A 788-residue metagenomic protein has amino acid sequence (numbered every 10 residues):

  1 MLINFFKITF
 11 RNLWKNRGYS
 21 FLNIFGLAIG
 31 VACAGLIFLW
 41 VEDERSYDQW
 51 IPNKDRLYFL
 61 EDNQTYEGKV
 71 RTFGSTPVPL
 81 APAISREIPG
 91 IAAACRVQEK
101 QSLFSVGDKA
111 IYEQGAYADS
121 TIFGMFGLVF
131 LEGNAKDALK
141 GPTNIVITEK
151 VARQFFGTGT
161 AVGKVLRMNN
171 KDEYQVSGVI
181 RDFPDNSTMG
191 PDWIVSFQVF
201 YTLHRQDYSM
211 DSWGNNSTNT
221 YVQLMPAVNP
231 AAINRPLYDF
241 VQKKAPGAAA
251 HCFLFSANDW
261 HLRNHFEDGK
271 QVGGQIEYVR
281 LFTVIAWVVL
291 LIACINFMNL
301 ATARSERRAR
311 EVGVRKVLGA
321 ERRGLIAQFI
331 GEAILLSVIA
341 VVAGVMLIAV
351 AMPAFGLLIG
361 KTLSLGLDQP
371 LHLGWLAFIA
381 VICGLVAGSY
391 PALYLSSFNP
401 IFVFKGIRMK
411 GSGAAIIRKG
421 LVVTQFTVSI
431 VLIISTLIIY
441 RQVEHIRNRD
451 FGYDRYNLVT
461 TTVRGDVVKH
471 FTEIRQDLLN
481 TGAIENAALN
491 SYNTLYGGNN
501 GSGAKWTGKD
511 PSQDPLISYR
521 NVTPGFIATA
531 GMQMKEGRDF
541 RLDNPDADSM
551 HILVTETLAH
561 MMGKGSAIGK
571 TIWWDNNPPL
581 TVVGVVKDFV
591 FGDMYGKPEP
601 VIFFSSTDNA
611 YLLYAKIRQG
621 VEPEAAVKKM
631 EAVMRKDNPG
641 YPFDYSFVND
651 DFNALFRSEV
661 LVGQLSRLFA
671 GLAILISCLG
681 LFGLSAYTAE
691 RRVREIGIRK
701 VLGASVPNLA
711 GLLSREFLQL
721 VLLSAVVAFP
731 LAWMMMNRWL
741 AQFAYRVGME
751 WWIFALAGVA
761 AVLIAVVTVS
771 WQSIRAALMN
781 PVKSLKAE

Functional and structural regions predicted by a protein language model:
M1-F21, G269, A301-V338, A349-V468 (+2 more regions): Alpha-helical transmembrane segments of integral membrane proteins
M1-R11, K15, I51, V228-P230 (+11 more regions): Membrane-helix entry/capping segments
K15-W40, Q275-R310, I417-Q442, V660-R694 (+2 more regions): Hydrophobic alpha-helical transmembrane segments of multi-pass inner-membrane transport and secretion
A32, L36, I334-P400, R441 (+1 more regions): Small-residue-rich transmembrane alpha-helices
L39-N63, P89, V129, D172 (+9 more regions): Membrane-proximal juxtamembrane linkers immediately C-terminal to transmembrane helices
E44, Y58-I111, T121, K150-T158 (+3 more regions): Hydrophobic, regular-secondary-structure patches
D119-E132, T143-E277, E473-S658: Mid-to-C-terminal secondary-structure elements that act as membrane-proximal/extracytoplasmic interface segments
A293-L335, G680-L718, Q772, M779-N780: Interfacial "coupling" helices/loops that link adjacent transmembrane helices in transporter permeases
